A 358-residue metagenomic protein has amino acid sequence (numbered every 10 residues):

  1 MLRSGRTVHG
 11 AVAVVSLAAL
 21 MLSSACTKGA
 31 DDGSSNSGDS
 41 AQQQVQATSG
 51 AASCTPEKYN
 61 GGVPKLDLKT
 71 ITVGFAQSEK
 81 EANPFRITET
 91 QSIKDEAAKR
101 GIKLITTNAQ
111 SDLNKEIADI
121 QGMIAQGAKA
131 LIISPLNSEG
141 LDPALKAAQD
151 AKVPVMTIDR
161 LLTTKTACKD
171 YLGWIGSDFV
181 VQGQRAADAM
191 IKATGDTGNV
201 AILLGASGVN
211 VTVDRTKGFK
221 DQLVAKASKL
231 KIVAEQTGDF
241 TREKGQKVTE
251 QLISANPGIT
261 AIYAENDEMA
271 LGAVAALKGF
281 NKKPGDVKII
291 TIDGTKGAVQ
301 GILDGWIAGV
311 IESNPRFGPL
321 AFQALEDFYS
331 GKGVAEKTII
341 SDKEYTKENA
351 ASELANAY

Functional and structural regions predicted by a protein language model:
L2-L20, A25-Y358: A residue-level marker of the well-folded mature domains of exported/periplasmic proteins
